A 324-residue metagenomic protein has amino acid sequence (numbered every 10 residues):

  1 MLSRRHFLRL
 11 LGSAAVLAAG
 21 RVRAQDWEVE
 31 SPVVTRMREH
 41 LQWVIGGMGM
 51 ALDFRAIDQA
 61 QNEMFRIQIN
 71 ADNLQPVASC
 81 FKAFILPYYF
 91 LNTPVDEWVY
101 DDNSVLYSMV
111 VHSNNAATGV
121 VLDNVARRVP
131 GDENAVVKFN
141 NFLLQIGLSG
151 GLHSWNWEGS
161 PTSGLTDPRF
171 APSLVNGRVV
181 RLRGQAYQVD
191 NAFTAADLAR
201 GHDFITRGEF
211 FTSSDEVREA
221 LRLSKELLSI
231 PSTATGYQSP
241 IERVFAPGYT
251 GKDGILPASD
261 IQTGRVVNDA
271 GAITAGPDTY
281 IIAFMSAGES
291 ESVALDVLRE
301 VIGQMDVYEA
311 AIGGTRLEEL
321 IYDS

Functional and structural regions predicted by a protein language model:
M1-A14: N-terminal secretory signal peptides and thylakoid transit peptides that target proteins across membranes
A24-N73, Q304, Y308: Beta-lactamase-like hydrolase cores
D26-R38, D190, A199-G201, I205-S324: Structured C-terminal helix/loop/strand segments within mature extracytoplasmic catalytic/sensor domains
W27-R38, D101-A199, F204-G208: Active-site-adjacent helix/loop patches that line small-molecule binding or acyl-intermediate pockets
G47-G49, C80, F193: Extracytoplasmic
L74-W98, M109, I282: Active-site SXXK
L91-S108, S113, S213, V217: Short, well-structured active-site flanking segments
